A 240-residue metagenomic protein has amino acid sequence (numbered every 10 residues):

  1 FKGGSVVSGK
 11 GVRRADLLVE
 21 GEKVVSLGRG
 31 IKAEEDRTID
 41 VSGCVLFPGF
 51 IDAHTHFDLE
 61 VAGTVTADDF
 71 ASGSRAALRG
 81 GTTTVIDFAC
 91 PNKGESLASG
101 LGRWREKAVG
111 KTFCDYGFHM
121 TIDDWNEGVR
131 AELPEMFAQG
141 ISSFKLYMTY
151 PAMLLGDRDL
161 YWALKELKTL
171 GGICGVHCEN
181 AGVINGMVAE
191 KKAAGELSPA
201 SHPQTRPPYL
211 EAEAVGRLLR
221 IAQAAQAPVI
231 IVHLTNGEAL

Functional and structural regions predicted by a protein language model:
G4, E22, A77, G81 (+3 more regions): Residue-level signal for inorganic ion chemistry
S5-G49: Histidine-rich, glycine-flanked metal-binding segment
V41-K111, G128: Metal-associated gating/positioning segment near the N- to mid-region
G49-T55, V85-D87, Y116-M120, F144-L146 (+2 more regions): Hydrophobic faces of well-ordered beta-strands that scaffold small-molecule active sites in alpha/beta enzyme cores
H56-A62, C90-P91, H119-W125, Y147-P151 (+2 more regions): Active-site beta-loop-alpha junctions enriched in small/polar residues
D87-F113, I122-E127, P134-E135, I141 (+2 more regions): Active-site loop-to-helix "anion-binding N-cap" substructures in soluble metabolic enzymes
A98-D115, W162-V176: Alpha-helix-loop-beta-strand connector modules within alpha/beta enzyme cores
A131-M148, A152-L240: Histidine/acidic residue-rich metal-binding segments in metalloenzymes
